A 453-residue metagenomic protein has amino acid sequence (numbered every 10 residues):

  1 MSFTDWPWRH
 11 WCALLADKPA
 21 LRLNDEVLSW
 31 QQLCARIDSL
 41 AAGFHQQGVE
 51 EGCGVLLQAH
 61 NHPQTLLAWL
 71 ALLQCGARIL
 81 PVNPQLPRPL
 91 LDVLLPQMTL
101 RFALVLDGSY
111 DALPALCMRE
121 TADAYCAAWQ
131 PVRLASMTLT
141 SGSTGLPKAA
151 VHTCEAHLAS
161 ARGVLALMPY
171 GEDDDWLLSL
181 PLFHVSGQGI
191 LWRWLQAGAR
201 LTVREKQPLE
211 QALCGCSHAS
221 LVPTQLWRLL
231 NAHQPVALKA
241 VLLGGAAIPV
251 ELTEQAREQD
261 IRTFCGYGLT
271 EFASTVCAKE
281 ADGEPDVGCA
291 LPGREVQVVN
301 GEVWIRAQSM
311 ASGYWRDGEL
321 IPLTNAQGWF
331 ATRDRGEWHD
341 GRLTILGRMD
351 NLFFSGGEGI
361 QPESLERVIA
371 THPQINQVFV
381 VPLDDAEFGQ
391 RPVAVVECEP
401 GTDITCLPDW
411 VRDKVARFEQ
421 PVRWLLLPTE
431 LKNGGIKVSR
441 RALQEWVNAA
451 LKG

Functional and structural regions predicted by a protein language model:
S2, S109-L134, A161: Flexible, low-complexity linker/hinge segments
R9, D17-G48, H62, L91-D92 (+1 more regions): Conserved AMP-binding/adenylate-forming core of the ANL superfamily
E26, A42-L86, G359: Conserved AMP-binding/adenylate-forming
P96-G108, A135-T138, K148-H233, A240 (+1 more regions): AMP-binding/adenylate-forming
H218-L221, L229-E284, E295: Gly/Ser/Thr-rich phosphate-binding loop
C289-A290, V299-Q327, E358-I360: Conserved ATP/PPi-binding loop(s) of AMP-dependent carboxylate-activating enzymes
A307, R333-E419: AMP-binding/adenylate-forming catalytic core of the ANL superfamily
V415-K437: AMP-binding/adenylate-forming catalytic domain of the ANL superfamily
